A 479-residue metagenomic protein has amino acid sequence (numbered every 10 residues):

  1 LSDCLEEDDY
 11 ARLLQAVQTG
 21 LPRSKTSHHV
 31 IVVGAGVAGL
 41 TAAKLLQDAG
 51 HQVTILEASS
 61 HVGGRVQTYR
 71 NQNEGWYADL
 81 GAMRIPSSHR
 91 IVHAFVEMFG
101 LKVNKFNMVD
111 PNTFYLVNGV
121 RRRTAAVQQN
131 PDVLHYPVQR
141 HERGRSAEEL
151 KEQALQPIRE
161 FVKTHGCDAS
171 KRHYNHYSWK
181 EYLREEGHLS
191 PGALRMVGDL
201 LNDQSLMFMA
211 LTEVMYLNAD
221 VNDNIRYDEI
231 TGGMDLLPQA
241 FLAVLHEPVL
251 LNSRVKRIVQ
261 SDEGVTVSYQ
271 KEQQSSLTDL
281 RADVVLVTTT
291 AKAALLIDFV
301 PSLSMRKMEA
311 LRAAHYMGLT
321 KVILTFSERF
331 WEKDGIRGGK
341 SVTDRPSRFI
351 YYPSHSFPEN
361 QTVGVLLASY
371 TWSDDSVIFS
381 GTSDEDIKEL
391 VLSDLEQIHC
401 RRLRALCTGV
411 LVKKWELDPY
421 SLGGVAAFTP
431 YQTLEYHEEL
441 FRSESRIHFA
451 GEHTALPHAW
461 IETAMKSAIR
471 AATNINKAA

Functional and structural regions predicted by a protein language model:
L1-V17, G264, Q270, T288 (+3 more regions): Conserved flavin/dinucleotide-binding core of flavoenzymes
S2-C4, E97, K105-M209, D223: Mobile amphipathic helical/loop "lid" adjacent to a hydrophobic cofactor/ligand pocket
T26-I55: N-terminal Rossmann-like FAD-binding beta1-loop-alpha1 element of flavoenzymes
T41-H51, V244-E247, I475-A479: A short, Lys/Arg-enriched amphipathic alpha-helix followed by its capping loop at the start of a domain
Q47-Q72: Glycine-rich FAD pyrophosphate-binding loop
G64-V92, D110, Q204-M207, L211-A219: Glycine-rich active-site loop/strand segments that organize a redox cofactor
P157-R257, S261-Q273, D279-R281, T288 (+4 more regions): Active-site/ligand-binding neighborhood in enzyme catalytic cores
F241, R281, V287-I336: Glycine-rich loop(s) and the adjacent beta-strand/alpha-helix scaffold that form part
